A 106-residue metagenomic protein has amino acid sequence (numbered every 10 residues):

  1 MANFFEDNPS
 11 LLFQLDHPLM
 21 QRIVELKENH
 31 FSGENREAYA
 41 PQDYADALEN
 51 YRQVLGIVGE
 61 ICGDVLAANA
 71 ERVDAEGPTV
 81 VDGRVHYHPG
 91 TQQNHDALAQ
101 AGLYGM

Functional and structural regions predicted by a protein language model:
M1-V81, V85: Extended, charge-enriched "interface" segments that sit outside catalytic cores
G59-E60, L66, A70, H88-M106: Internal helix-loop-helix
